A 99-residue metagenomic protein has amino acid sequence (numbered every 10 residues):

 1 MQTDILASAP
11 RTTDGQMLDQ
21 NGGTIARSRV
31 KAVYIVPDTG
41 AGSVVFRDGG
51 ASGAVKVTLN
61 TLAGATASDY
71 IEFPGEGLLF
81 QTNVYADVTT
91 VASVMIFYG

Functional and structural regions predicted by a protein language model:
M1-A26, D38, D87-G99: C-terminal interaction-tip segments
I25-A26, T66, L79: Surface-exposed coil/turn segments at beta-strand junctions on protein surfaces, enriched
S28-V30, A41: Core-facing hydrophobic residues within beta-strands of well-ordered domains
K31-V33, E76-T90: Noncatalytic modules at the cell exterior or secretory-pathway interfaces, chiefly beta-strand-rich lectin/adhesion
G40-V57, I96-F97: Short, surface-exposed beta-strand/strand-loop-strand elements in extracellular ectodomains
K56-G64: Solvent-exposed serine/threonine-rich low-complexity stretches and specific carbohydrate-binding patches
S68-E76: Exposed aromatic-hydrophobic patches
